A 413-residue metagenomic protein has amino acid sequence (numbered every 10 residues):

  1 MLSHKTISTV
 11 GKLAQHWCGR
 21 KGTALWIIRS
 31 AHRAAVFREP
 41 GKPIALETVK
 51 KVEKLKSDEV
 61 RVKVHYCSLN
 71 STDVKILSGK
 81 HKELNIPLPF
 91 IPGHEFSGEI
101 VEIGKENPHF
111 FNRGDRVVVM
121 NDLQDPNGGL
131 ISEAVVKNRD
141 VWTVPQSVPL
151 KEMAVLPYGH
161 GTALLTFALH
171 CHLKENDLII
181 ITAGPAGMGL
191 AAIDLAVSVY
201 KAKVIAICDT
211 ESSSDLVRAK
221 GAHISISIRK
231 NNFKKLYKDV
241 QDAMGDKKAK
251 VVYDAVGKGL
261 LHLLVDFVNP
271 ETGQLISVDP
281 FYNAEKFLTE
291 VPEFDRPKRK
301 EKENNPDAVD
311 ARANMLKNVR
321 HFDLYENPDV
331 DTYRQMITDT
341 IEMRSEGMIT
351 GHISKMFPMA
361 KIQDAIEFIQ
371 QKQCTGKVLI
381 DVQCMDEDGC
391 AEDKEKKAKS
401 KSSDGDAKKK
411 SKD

Functional and structural regions predicted by a protein language model:
M1-H32: N-terminal mitochondrial targeting presequence
K50-S68, K80-Q124: Glycine-rich beta-strand-centered segment in the early N-terminal region that forms part of a ligand/cofactor-binding
V118, V252-Y253: N-terminal Rossmann-like NAD(P) cofactor-binding module of classical short-chain dehydrogenase/reductase
V119-A183: NAD(P)H dinucleotide-binding glycine-rich loop of Rossmann-like/cofactor-binding domains, especially the beta1-alpha1
G129-L130, C208-L216, F287, K302-A308: Short, glycine/polar-rich helix-capping loops at beta-to-alpha or helix-loop-helix junctions that flank or form
L156-N231: Mid-domain Rossmann-like dinucleotide-binding core that forms the NAD(H)/NADP(H) cofactor-binding site
Y200, G259-I349, V382-K401, K408-K410: Glycine-rich phosphate-binding loop and adjacent beta-alpha segment of Rossmann(oid) nucleotide-cofactor-binding
F233-D246: Short amphipathic alpha-helix with an adjacent loop that forms part of the alpha/beta core around
